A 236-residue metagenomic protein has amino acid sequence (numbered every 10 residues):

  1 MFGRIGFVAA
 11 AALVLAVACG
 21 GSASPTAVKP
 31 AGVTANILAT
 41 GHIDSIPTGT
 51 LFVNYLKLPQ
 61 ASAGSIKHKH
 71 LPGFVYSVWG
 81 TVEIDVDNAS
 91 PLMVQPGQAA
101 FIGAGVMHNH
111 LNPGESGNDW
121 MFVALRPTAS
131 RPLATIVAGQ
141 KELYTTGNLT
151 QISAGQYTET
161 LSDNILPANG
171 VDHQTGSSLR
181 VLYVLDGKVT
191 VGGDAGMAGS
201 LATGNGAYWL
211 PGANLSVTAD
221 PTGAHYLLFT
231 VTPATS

Functional and structural regions predicted by a protein language model:
M1-V8: Bacterial N-terminal signal peptides that target proteins for export
L15-A18: C-terminal motif of bacterial Sec signal peptides marking the signal peptidase cleavage site
G20-S22: Bacterial signal peptide processing site
G32-S65, A138-T175, T232-P233: A short glycine-rich, His/Asp/Glu-containing loop-to-beta-strand
N36-A39, A104-R131, P211-T235: Ligand-binding loop in jelly-roll beta-barrel domains
P59, V86-M107, T190-N214: Short acidic-glycine-tyrosine-enriched beta hairpin
H70-N88, S177-A195: Glycine- and acidic-residue-biased ligand/ion/polar-headgroup-sensing regions
G73-F122: Mid-chain, structured segments of secreted extracytoplasmic proteins
